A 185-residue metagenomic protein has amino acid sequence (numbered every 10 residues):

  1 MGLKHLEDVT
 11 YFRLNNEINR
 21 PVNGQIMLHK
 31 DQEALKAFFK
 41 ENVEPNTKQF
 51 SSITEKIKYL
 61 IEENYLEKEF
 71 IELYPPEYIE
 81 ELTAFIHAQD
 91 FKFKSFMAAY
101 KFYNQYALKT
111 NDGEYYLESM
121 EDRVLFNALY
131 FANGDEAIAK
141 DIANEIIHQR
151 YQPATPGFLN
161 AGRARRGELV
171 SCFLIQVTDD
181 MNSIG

Functional and structural regions predicted by a protein language model:
M1-G185: Extended catalytic cores of very large enzyme megasubunits
